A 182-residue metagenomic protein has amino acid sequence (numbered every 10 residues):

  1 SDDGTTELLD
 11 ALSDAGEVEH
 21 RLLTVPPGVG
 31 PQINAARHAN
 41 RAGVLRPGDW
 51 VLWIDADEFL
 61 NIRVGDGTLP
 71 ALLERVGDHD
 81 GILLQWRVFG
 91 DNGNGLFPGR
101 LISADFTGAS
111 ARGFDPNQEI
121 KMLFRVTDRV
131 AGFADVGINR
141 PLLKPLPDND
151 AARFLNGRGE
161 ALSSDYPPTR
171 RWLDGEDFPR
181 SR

Functional and structural regions predicted by a protein language model:
S1, D10-A15, P70-V76: Short, surface-exposed basic-aromatic patches at helix termini and helix-loop junctions that form
D3-G4, D91: Generic structural signal for helix capping and beta-alpha/helix-loop junctions
G4-V51, I62: Active-site-proximal specificity loops/subdomain of glycosyltransferases
Q32-A35, I62-R182: Catalytic-site signature of metal-activated, phosphate-bearing donor transferases, centered on the GT-A/GT-A-like
D55-F59: The conserved acidic donor/metal-binding loop of glycosyltransferases
